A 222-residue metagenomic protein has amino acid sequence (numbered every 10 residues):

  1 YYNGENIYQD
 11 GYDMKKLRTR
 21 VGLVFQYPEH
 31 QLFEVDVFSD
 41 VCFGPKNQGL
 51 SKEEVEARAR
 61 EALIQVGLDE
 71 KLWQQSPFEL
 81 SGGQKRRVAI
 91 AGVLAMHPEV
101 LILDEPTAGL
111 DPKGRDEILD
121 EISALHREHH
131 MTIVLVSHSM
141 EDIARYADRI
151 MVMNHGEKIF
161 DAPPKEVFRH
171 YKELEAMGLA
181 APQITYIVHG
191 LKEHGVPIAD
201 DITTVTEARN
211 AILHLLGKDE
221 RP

Functional and structural regions predicted by a protein language model:
Y1-K16: ABC ATPase NBD Q-loop/coupling interface
E53-K71: Conserved ABC ATPase "signature" region
S76-L80, Q84: Conserved ABC ATPase signature
H97: Conserved catalytic motifs of ABC-family nucleotide-binding domains
L101-D104: Catalytic Walker B motif of ABC-type/P-loop ATPase nucleotide-binding domains
I143-R145: A short, surface-exposed alpha-helical micro-motif characterized by mixed small hydrophobic and charged/polar residues
H155-G156: Conserved ABC ATPase "signature" C-loop
